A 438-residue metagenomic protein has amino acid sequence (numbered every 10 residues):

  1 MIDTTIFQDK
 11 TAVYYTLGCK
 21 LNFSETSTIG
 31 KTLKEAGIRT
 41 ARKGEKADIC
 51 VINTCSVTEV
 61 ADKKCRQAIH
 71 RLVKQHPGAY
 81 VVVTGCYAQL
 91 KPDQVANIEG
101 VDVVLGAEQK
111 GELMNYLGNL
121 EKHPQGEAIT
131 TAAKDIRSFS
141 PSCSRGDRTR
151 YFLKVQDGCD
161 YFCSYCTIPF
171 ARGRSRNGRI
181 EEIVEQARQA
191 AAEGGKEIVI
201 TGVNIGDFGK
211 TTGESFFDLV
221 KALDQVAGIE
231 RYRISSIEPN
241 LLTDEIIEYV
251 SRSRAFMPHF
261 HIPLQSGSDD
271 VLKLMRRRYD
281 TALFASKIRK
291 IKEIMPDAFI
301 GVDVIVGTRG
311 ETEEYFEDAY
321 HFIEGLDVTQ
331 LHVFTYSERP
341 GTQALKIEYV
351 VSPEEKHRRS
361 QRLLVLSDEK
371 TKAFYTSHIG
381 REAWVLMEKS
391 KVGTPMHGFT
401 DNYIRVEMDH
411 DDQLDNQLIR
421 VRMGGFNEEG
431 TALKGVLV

Functional and structural regions predicted by a protein language model:
M1-T201, G206-D207, K221, E245 (+7 more regions): Proteins enriched for Cys/Gly/acidic motifs involved in redox and nucleic-acid/cofactor modification
V81-V82, L90-K91, A192-E314: Conserved SAM/AdoMet-binding glycine-rich loop
G146-T149, C159-D160, F256, S266 (+5 more regions): Short flexible coil/turn linkers enriched for glycine and charged/polar residues that connect secondary-structure
I262, D303, I323, L331 (+3 more regions): Hydrophobic, well-ordered secondary-structure elements that form the walls of internal hydrophobic environments
E311, L326-V328: Contiguous mid-protein beta-loop-alpha structural module that forms a pocket-lining wall or clamp of enzyme active
Y315-Y320: Short, acidic/polar
T329, T342-K346: Short glycine-rich, low-complexity segments
K346-V438: Terminal RNA-binding accessory module
